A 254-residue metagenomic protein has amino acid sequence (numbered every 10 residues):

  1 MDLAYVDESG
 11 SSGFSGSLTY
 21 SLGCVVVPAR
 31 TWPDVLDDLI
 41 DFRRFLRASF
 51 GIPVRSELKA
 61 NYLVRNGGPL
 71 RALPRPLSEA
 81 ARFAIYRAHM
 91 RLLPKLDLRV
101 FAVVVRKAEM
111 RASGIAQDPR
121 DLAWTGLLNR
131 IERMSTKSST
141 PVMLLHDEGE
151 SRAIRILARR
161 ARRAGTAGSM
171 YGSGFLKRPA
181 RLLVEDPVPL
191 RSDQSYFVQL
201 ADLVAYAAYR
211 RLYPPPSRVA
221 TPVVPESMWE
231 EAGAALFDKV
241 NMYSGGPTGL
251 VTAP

Functional and structural regions predicted by a protein language model:
M1-P254: Phosphate-ester processing/binding pockets and catalytic centers
